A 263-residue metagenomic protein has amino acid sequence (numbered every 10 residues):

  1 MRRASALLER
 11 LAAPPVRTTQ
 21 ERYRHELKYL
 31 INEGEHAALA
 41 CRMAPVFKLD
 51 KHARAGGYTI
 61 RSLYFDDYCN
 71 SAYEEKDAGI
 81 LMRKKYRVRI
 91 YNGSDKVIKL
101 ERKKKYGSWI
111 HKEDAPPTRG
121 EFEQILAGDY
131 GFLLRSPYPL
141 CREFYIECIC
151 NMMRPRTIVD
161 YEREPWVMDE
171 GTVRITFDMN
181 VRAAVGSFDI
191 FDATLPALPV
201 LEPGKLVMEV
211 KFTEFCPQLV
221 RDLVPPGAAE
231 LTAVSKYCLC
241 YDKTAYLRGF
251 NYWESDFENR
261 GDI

Functional and structural regions predicted by a protein language model:
M1-I263: Phosphate-end processing signature that detects enzymes handling 5′-triphosphorylated RNA and polyphosphate
